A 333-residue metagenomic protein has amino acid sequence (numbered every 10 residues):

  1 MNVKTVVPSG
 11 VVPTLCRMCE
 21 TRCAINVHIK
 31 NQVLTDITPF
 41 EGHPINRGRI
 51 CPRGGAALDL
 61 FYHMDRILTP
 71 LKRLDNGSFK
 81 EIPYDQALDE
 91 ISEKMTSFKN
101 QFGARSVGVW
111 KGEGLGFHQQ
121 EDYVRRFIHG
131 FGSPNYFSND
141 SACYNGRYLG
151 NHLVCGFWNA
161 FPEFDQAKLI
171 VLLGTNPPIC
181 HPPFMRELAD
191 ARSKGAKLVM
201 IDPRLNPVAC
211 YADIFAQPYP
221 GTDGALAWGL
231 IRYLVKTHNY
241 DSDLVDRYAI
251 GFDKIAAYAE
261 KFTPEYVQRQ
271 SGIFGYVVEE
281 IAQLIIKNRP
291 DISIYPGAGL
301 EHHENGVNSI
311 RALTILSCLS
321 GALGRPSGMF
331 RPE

Functional and structural regions predicted by a protein language model:
M1-T237, F274: N-terminal export/assembly segments and adjacent metallocofactor-ligating motifs of anaerobic energy-metabolism
H63-D65, V235-F262: Scaffold signal of the M16-like zinc-metallopeptidase fold and its non-catalytic homologs
F102-G112, N139-C143, S242-A249, R269-Q270 (+3 more regions): Short coil/turn segments at secondary-structure boundaries
R125, G224-W228, D253, E279 (+1 more regions): Non-catalytic, well-ordered alpha-helical scaffold segments
E163-A167, L172-L173, F252-F274: Conserved thiamine diphosphate
K197-L205, Q283-I292: Active-site-adjacent bridging/hinge elements
A256-K261, V278-D291: Core structural elements
I285-E333: A glycine-rich, hydrophobic/aromatic-adjacent loop/helix-cap motif
